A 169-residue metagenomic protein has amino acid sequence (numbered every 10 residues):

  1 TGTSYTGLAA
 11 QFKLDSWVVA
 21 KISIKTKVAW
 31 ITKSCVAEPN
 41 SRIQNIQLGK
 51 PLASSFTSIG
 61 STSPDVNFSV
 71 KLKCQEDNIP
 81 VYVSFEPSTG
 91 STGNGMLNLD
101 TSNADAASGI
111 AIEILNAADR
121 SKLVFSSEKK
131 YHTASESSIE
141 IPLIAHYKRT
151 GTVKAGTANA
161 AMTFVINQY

Functional and structural regions predicted by a protein language model:
T1-Y169: Mature extracellular/passenger domains of Gram-negative fimbrial/pilin and adhesin proteins
